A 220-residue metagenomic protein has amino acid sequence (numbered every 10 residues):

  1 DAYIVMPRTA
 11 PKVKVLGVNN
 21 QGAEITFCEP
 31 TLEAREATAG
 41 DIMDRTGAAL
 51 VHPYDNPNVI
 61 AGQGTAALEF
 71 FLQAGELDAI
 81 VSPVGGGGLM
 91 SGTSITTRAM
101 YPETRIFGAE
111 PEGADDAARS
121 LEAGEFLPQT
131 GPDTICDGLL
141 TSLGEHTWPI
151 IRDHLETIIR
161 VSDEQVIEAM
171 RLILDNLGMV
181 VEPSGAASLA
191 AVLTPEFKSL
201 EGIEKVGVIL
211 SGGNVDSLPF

Functional and structural regions predicted by a protein language model:
D1-F220: PLP-dependent amino-acid enzyme catalytic core
